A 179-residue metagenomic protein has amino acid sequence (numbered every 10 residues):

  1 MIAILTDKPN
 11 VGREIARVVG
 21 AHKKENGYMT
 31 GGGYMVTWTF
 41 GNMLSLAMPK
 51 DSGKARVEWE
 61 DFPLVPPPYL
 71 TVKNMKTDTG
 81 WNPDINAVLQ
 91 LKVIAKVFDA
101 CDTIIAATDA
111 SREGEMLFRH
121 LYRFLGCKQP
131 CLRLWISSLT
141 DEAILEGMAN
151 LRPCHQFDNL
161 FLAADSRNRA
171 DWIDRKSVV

Functional and structural regions predicted by a protein language model:
M1-S177: Intrinsically disordered, low-complexity regulatory segments
